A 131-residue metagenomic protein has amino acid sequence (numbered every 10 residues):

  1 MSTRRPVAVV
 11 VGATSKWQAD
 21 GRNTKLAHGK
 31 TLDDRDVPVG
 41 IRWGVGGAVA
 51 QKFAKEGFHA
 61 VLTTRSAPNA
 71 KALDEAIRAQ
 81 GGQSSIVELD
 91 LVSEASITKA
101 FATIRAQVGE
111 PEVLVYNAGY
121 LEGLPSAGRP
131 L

Functional and structural regions predicted by a protein language model:
S2-V61: Canonical Rossmann dinucleotide-binding motif of NAD(H)/NADP(H)-dependent dehydrogenases/reductases, specifically
V11-G12, P111-G119: Rossmann-fold scaffold of SDR-type NAD(P)-dependent oxidoreductases
G21-D34, T98, G119-L131: Conserved mid-core segment of classical short-chain dehydrogenase/reductases
P68, E88-A100: The beta1-alpha1 cofactor-binding region of Rossmann-like NAD(H)/NADP(H)-dependent oxidoreductases
L73-G81: Short, conserved SAM-binding/catalytic segment of Class I S-adenosyl-L-methionine-dependent methyltransferases
S84-I86: Hydrophobic/aromatic anchor residues within beta-strands of the central parallel beta-sheet of Rossmann-like
I104-E110: Glycine-rich phosphate-binding loop signature in dinucleotide/nucleotide-binding domains
